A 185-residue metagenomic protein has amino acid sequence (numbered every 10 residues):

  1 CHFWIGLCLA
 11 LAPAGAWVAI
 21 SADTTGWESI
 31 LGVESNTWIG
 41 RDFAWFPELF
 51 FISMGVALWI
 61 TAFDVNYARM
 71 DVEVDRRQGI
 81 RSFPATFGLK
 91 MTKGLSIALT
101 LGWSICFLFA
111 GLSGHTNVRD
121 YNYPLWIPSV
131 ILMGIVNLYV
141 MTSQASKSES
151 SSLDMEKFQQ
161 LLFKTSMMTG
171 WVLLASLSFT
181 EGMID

Functional and structural regions predicted by a protein language model:
C1-D185: Multi-pass alpha-helical membrane architecture of UbiA-family and related isoprenoid/lipid prenyltransferases
